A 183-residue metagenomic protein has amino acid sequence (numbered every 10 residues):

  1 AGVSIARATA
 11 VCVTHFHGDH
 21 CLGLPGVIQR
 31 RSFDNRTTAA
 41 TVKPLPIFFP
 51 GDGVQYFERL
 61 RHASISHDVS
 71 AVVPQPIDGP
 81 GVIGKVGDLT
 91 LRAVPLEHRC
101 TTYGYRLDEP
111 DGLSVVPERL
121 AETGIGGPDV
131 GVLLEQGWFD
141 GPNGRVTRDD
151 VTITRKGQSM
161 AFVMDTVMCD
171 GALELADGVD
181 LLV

Functional and structural regions predicted by a protein language model:
A1-P46, P76: Active-site metal-binding motif and surrounding structural segment of the metallo-beta-lactamase
V3-A6, K43, S70, L89 (+1 more regions): Structured loop/turn residues at beta-strand edges in well-structured enzyme cores
A8-F16, P50, A161-T166, V183: Active-site neighborhood of phospho(di)ester-bond hydrolases with catalytic His/Asp-centered motifs
T14, A176-V179: An anion/phosphate-binding loop that grips the pyrophosphate of nucleotide cofactors and donors
L24-S32, F57-R61, R106: Short, well-ordered amphipathic alpha-helices
R36-P76: Active-site neighborhood of divalent metal-dependent phosphoester bond hydrolases
P80-K85: Local beta-strand/beta-hairpin segments that build beta-sheet-rich folds
V86-F162, T166-E174, L181: Active-site-proximal loop/helix segment associated with metal-binding centers of metalloenzymes
